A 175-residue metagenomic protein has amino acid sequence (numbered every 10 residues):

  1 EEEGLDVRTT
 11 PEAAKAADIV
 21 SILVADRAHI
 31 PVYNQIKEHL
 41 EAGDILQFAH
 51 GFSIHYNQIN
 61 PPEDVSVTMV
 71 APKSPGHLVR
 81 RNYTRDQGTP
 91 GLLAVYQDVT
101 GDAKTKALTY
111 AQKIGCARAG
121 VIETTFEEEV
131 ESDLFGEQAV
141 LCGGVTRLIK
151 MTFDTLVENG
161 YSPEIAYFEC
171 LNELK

Functional and structural regions predicted by a protein language model:
E1-E3: NAD(P)-binding Rossmann-fold cofactor-contacting core
D6, D18-I22, D44-I45, V65-T68 (+4 more regions): Structural motif
T9-N60: Rossmann-fold NAD(P) dinucleotide-binding segment
P31, Q35, K106-K113, M151-T155: Alpha-helical scaffold segments in soluble metabolic enzymes
K37-H39, P61-V67, T152: A glycine- and small-aliphatic-rich helix-loop capping segment at beta-alpha/alpha-beta transitions that lines
Q47-Q138: Rossmann-fold dinucleotide-binding core
E123-K175: Helical "substrate-binding/catalytic lid" subdomain of Rossmann-like NAD(P)-dependent dehydrogenases/reductases
